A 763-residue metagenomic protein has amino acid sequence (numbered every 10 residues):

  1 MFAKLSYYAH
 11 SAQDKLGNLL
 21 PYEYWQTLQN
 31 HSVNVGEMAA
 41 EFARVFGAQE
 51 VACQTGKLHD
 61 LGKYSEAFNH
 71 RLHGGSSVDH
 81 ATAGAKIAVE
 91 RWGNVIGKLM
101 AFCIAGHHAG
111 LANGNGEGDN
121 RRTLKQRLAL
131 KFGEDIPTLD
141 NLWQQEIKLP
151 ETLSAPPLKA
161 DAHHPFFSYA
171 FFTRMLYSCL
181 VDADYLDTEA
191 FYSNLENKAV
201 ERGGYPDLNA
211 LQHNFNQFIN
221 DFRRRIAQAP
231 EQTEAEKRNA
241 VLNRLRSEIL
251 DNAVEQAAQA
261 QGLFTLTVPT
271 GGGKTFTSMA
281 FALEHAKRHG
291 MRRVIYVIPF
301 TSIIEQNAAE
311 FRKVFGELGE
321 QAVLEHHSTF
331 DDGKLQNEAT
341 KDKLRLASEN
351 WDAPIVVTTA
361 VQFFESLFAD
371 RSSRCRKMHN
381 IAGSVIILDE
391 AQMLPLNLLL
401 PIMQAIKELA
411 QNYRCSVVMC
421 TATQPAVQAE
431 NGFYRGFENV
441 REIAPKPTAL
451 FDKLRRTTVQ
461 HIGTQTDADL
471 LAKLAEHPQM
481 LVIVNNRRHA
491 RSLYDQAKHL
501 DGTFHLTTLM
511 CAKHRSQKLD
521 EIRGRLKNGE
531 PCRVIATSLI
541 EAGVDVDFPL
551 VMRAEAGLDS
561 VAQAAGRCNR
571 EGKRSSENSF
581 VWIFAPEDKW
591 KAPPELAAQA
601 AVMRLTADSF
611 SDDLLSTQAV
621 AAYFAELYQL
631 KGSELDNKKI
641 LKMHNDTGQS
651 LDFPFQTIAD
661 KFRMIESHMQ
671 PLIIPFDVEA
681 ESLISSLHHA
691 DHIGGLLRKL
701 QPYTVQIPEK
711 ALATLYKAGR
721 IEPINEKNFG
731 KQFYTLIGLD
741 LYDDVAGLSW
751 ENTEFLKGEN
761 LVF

Functional and structural regions predicted by a protein language model:
M1-R225: Accessory nucleic-acid engagement/destabilization modules that flank
H10-K15, T301, L324-E338, N485-R488 (+2 more regions): Conserved helicase motor
A260-H285: Walker A/P-loop
M291-V314, F330, A426: Conserved Walker A/P-loop ATP-binding site and its immediately adjacent core in helicase/helicase-like ATPase domains
E317-F368: Inter-Walker segment of RecA-like/P-loop motor cores
A360-F364, R374-N412: SF2 helicase catalytic motif II
A410, A468-H477, I483, R488 (+7 more regions): C-terminal helicase lobe and adjacent C-terminal extensions/tails of nucleic-acid helicase motors
S416, A422-E476: Interdomain hinge/linker at the junction between the two RecA-like core domains of SF2 helicases
